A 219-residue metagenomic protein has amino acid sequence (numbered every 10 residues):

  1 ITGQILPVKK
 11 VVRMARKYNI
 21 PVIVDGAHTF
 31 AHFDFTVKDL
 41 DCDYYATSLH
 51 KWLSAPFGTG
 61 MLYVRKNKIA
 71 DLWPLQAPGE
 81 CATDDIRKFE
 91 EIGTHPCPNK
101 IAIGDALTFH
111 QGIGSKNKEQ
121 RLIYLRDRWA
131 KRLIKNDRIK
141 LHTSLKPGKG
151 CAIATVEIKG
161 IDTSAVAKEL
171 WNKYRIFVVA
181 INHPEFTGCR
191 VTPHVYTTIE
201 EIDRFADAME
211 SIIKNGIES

Functional and structural regions predicted by a protein language model:
Q4-L40: Catalytic PLP-binding core of fold-type I/II PLP enzymes
V22-I23, L141, V178: Hydrophobic beta-strand scaffold residues
L40-E80: Active-site PLP attachment segment
D84-C97: A short glycine-threonine-serine/GTX helix/turn-capping micro-motif
N99, G104-H142: Conserved PLP-dependent catalytic core of the aminotransferase class-I/II
I123-D127, N136-K173: Conserved PLP-binding catalytic core of the aspartate aminotransferase-like
K168-V178, N182-S219: PLP-dependent enzyme catalytic core of the Aspartate aminotransferase-like
